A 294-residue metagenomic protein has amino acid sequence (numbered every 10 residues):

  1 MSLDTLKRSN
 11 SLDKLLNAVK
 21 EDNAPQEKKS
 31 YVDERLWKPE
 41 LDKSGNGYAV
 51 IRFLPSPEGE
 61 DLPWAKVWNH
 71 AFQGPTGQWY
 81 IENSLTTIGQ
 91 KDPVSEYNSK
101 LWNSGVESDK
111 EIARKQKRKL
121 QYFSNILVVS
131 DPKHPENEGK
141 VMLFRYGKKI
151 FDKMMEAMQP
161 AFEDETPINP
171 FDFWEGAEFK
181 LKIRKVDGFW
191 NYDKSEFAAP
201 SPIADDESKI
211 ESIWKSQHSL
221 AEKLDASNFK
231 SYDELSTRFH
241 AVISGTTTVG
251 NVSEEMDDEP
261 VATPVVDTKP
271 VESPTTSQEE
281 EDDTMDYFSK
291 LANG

Functional and structural regions predicted by a protein language model:
M1-P170: OB-fold ssDNA-binding interfaces and closely related basic DNA-contact patches used across DNA replication/repair
S9-L12, Y232, E281-M285: Alpha-helix initiation and N-capping motif
L15-A18, R238, Y287: Charge-rich, solvent-exposed alpha-helical interaction surfaces
D22, G245, L291-G294: Surface-exposed polar/charged interaction patches
D92, G176-E178, F288: Short low-polarity hydrophobic stretches
S130-P260: Compact mixed alphabeta submodule
M256-Q278: Acidic, proline-/serine-/threonine-rich low-complexity intrinsically disordered repeat tracts
T275-G294: Short acidic, low-complexity intrinsically disordered linear motifs used for protein-protein interactions
